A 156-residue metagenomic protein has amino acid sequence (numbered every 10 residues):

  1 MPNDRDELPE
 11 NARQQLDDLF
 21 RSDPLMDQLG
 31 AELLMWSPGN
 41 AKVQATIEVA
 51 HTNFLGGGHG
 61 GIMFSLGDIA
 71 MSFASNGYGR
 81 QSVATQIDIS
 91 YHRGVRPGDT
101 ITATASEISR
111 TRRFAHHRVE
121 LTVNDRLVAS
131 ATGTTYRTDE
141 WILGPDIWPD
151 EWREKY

Functional and structural regions predicted by a protein language model:
M1-Y156: Terminal targeting signals and extreme-terminal segments of soluble enzymes
